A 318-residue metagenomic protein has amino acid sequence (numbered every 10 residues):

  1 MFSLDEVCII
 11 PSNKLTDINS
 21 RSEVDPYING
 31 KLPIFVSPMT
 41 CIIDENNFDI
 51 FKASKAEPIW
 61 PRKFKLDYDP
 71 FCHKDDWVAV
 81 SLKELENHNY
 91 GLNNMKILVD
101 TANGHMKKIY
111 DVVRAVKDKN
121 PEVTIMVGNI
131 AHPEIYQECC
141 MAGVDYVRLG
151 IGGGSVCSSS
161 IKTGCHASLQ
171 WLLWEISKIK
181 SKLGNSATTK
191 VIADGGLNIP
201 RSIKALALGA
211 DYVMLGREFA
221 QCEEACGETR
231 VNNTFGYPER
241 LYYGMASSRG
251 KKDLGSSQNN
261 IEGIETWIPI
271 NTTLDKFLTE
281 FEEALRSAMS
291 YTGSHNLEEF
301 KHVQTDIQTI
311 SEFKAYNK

Functional and structural regions predicted by a protein language model:
M1-D17, A142, G164-A193, L197-K318: Alpha/beta catalytic cores of nucleotide-metabolism and tRNA/nucleoside-modifying enzymes
M1-K190, R217-C222: Active-site entrance/lid segments in N-terminal catalytic domains of soluble metabolic enzymes
